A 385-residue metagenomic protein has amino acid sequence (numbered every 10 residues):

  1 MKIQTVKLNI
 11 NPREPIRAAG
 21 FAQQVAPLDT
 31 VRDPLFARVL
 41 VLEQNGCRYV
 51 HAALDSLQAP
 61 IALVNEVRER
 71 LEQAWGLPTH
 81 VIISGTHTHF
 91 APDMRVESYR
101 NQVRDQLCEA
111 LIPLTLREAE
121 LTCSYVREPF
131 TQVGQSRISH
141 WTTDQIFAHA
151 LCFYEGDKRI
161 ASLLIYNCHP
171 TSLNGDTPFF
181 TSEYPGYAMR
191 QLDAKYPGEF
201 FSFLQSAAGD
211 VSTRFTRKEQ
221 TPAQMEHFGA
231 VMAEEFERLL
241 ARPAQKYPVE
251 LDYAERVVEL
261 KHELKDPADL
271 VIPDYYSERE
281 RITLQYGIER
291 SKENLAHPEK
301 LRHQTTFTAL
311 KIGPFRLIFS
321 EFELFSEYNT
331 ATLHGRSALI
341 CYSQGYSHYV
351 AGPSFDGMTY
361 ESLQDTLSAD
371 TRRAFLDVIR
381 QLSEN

Functional and structural regions predicted by a protein language model:
M1-S84, P92-H227, Y253-N385: Conserved beta-alpha junction segments in alpha/beta enzyme cores
T115-E118, L240-A244: Sec/Tat-exported extracytoplasmic proteins
M232-E235, L239-L240: Anionic-ligand-binding alpha/beta catalytic cores of soluble enzymes and soluble regulatory domains that recognize
Y247-Y253: Single-stranded nucleic-acid nicking/binding segments centered on His-rich, glycine/basic loops
